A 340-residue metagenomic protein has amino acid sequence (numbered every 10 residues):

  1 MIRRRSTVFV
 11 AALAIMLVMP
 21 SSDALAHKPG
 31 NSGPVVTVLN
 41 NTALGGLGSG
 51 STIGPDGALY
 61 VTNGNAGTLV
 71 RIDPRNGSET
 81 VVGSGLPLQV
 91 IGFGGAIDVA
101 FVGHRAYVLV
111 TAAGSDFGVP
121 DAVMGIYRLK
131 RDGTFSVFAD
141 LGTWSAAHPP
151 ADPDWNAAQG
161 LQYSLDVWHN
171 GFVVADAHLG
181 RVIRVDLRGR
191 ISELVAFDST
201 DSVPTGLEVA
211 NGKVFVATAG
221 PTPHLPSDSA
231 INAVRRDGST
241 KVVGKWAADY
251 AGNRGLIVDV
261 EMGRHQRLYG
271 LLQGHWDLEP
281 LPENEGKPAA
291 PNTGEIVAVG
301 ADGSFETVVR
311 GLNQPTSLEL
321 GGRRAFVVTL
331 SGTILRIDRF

Functional and structural regions predicted by a protein language model:
M1-A26: Secretory targeting and sorting signals
S22, H27-F340: Extracellular beta-propeller repeat domains
